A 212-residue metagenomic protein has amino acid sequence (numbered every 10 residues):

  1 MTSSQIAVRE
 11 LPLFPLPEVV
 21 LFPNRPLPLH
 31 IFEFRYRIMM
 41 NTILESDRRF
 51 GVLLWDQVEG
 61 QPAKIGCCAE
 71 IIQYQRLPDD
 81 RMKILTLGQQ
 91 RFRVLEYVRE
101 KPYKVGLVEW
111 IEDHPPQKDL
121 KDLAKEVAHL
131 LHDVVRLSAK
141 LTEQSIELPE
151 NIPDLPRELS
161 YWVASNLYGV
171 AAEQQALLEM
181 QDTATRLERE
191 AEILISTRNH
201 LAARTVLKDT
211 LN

Functional and structural regions predicted by a protein language model:
M1-N212: N-terminal low-complexity, acidic/polar interaction/targeting segments
